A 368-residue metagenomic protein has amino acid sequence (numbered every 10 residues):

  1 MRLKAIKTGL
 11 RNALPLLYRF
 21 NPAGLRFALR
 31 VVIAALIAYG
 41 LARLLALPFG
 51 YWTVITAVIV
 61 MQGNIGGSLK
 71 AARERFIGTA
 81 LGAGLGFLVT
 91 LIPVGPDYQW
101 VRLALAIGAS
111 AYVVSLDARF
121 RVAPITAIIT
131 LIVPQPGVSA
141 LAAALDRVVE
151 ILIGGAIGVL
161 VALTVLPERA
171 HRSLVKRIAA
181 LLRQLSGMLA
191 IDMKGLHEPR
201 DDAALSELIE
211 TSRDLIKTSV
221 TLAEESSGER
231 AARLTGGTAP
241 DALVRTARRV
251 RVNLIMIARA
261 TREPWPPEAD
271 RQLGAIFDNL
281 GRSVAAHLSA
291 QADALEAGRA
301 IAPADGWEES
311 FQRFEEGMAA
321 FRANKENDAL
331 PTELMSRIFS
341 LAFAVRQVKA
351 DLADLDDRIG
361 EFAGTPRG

Functional and structural regions predicted by a protein language model:
M1-D214, D357: A transmembrane helix-and-boundary motif of multi-pass membrane transporters/channels
L88-I92, S227, A258-R262: Membrane-helix exit/interface motif
L174, L205, G236-A239, L243 (+2 more regions): Amphipathic alpha-helical coiled-coil segments and their boundaries
K194-R200, E225-T235, A323-M335: Short, charged/polar, low-complexity loop and linker segments that flank or interrupt alpha-helical bundles
P199-S206, R230-G237, P267-R271: Short, surface-exposed loop/turn segments at secondary-structure junctions
A203, L208-S219, A275-A285, S289: Alpha-helical segments in soluble extracytoplasmic regions
L215-M256: Oxyanion-binding "anion nests"
T246-G368: Soluble C-terminal extramembrane regulatory/interaction domains of multi-pass membrane proteins
